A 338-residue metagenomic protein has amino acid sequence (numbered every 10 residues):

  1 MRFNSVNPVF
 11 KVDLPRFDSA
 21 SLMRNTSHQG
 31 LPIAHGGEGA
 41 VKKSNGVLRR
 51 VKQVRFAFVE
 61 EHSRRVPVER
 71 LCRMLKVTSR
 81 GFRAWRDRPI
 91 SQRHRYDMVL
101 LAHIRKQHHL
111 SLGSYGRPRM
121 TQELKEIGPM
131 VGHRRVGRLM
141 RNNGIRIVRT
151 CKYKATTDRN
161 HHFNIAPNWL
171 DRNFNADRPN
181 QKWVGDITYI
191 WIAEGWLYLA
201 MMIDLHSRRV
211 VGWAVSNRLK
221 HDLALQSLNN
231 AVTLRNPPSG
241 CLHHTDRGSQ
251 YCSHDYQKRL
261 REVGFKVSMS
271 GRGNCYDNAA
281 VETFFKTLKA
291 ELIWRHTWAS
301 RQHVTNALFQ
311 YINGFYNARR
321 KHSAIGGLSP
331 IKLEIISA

Functional and structural regions predicted by a protein language model:
R2-P8: Short, low-complexity, charge-dense intrinsically disordered segments
N7, L14-A338: Charged DNA-binding/catalytic regions of mobile-element recombinases
